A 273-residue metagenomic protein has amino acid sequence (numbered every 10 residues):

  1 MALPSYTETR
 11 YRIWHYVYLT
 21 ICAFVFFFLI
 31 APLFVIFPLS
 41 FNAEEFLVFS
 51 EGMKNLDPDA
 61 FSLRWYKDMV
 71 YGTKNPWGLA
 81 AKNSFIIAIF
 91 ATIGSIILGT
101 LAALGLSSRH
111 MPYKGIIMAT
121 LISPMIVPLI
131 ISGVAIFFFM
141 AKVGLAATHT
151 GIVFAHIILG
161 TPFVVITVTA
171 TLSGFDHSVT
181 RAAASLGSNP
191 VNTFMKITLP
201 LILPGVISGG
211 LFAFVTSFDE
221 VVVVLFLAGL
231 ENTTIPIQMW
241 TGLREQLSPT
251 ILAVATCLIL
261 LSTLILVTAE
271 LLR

Functional and structural regions predicted by a protein language model:
M1-L39, I117: N-terminal signal-anchor/first transmembrane alpha helix
A2-E8, V17-T20, T169-A184, P190-L199 (+1 more regions): C-terminal transmembrane helix and the adjacent membrane-cytosol boundary/short C-terminal tail of inner/organellar
L3, A31-K74, A228-L230: Short membrane-interfacial helix/loop motifs at transmembrane-helix boundaries
E8-H15, A60-P76, F218-E270: Interhelical loop and adjacent transmembrane-helix boundary motif in polytopic membrane transport permeases
H15-C22, L98-I136, T180: Cytoplasmic-entry segments and transmembrane alpha-helices of multi-pass inner-membrane transporters
T20-I21, I30-L33, V165-V168, F175-H177 (+1 more regions): Transmembrane alpha-helices
I36, F41-L47, V134, F138 (+3 more regions): Non-cytoplasmic
N75-L106: Transmembrane alpha-helix signature in integral membrane proteins
